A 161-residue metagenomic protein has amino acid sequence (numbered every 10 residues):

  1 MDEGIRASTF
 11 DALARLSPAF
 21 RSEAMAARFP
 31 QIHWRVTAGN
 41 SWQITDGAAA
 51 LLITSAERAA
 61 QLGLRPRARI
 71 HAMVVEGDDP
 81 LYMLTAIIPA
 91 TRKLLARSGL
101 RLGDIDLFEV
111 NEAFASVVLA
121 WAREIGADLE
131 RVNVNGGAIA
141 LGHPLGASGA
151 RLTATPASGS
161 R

Functional and structural regions predicted by a protein language model:
M1, L81-Y82, L102-E124: Conserved beta-ketoacyl condensing-enzyme motif
M1-A56, Q61, L129-R131: N-terminal extracellular/periplasmic Venus flytrap/periplasmic-binding protein-like
H33-A49, H71-R97, V110-E112, L141-T155 (+1 more regions): Active-site pocket-shaping loop/turn-to-helix segments
S55, T91, V118: Generic structural marker for isolated residues within well-ordered, non-membrane alpha-helices of soluble domains
A59-P66, R92-L107, A122-D128: Phosphate/pyrophosphate-binding loops at sites that engage ATP/ADP/AMP, CoA/4′-phosphopantetheine, polyphosphate
L64-V75, G103-E112, E130-G137: Beta-strand segments within the central parallel beta-sheet cores of soluble alpha/beta enzyme folds
L102, L119-E124, D128-R161: Internal helix-turn-beta structural module
